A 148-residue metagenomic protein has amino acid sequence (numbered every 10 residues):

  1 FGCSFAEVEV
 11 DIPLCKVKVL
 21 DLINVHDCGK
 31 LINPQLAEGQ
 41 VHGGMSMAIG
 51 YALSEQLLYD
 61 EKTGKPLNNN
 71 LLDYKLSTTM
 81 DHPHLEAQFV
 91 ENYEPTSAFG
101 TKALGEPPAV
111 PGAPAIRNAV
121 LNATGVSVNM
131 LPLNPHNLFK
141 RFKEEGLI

Functional and structural regions predicted by a protein language model:
F1-I148: C-terminal catalytic domains of large/alpha subunits in multi-subunit enzymes
